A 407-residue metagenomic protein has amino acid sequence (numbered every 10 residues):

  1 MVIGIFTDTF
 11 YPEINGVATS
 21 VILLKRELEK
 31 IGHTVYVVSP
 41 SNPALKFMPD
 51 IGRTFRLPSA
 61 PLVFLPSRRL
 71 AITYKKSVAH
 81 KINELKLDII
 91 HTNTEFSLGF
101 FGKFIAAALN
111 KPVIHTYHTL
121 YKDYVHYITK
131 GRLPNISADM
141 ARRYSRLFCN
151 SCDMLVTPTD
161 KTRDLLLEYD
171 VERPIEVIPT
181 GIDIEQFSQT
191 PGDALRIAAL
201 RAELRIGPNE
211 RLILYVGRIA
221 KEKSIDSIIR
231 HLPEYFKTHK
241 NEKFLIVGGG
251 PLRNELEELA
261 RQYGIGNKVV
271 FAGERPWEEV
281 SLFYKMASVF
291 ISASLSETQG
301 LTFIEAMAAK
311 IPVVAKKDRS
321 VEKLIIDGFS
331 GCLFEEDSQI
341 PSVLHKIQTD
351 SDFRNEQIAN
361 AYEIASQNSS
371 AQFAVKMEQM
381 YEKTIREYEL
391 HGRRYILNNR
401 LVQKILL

Functional and structural regions predicted by a protein language model:
M1-R56, N398-L407: N-terminal subdomain of nucleotide-sugar transferases
S41, K161, G181: Carbohydrate-associated surface elements
C149, E274-R275, L282-A287: Short alpha-helical donor nucleotide-sugar binding micro-motif in glycosyltransferases
R201, G207-K223, I229-L232: Conserved donor-binding/catalytic core segment of Leloir-type glycosyltransferases
E255-R275: Nucleotide-activated donor-binding/catalytic signature segment of Leloir-type glycosyltransferases, i.e., the conserved
L295: Aromatic "clamp/platform" in nucleotide-sugar-dependent glycosyltransferases that forms part of the donor/acceptor
P312-A315: Short hydrophobic beta-strand element within catalytic cores of glycosyltransferases and related nucleotide-activated
D327-S338, K346-D352: Conserved acidic donor-binding segment of nucleotide-sugar-dependent glycosyltransferases
